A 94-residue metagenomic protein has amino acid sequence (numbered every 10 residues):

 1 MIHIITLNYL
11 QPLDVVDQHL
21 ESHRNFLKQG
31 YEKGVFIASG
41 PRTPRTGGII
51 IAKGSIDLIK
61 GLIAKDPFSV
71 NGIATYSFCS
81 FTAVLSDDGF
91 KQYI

Functional and structural regions predicted by a protein language model:
M1-I94: Conserved, structured core segments of small domains
